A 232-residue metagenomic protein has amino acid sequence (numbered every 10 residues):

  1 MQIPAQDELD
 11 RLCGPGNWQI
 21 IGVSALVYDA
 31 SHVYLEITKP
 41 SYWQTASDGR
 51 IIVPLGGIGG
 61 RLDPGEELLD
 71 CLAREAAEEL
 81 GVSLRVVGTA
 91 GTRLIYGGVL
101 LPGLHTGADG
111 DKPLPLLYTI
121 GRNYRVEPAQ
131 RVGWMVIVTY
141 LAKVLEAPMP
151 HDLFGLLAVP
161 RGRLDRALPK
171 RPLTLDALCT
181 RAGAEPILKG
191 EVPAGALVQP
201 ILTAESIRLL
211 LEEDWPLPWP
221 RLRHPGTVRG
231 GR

Functional and structural regions predicted by a protein language model:
Q2-G57, L69, S83-G88: N-terminal strand-loop-strand
S31-Y34, Y42, D63, T92 (+1 more regions): Short, charged/polar surface micro-motifs in flexible loops or helix N-caps
T38-Q44, R93-G98, L164-L173: Short regulatory "switch" loops immediately downstream of catalytic or recognition motifs within protein catalytic
I51-P54, T119-R232: Nudix hydrolase/Nudix homology domain
G57-D63: Short histidine-centered catalytic/ligand-binding loop motif
D63-C71: N-terminal phosphate-binding loop and adjacent alpha-helix
G81-A147: Active-site segment of metal-dependent pyrophosphate-handling enzymes, primarily the Nudix hydrolase catalytic core
